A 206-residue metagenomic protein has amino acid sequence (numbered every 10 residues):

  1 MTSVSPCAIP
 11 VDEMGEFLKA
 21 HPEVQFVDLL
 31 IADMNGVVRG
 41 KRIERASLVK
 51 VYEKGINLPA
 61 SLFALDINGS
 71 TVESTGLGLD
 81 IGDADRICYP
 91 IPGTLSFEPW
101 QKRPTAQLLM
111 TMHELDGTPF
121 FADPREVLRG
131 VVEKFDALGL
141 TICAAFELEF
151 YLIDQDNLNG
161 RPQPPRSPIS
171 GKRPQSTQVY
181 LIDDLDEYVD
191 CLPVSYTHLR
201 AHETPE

Functional and structural regions predicted by a protein language model:
T2-L199: ATP/Mg2+-dependent ligation/transfer catalytic cores
H198-E206: Single conserved hydrophobic/aromatic residue that forms the stacking wall/gate of nucleotide- or nucleobase-binding
